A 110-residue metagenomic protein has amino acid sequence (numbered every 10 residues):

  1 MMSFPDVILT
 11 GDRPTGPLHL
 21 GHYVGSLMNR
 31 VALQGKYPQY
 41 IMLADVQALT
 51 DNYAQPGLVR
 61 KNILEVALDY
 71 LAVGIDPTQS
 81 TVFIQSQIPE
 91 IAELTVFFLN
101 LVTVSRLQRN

Functional and structural regions predicted by a protein language model:
M2-N110: N-terminal Rossmann-like or analogous alpha/beta NTP/dinucleotide-binding catalytic cores that position adenine
